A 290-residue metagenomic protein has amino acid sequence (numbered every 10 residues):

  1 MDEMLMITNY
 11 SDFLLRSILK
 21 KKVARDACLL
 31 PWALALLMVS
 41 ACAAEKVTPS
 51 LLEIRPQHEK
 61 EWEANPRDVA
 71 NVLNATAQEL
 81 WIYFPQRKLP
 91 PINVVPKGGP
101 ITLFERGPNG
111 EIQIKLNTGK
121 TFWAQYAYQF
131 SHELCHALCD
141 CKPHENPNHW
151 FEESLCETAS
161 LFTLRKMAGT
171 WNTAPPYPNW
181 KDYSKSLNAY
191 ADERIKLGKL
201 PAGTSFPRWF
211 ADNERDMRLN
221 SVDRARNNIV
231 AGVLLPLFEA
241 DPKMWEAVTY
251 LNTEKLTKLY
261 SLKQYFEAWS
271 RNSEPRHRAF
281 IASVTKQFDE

Functional and structural regions predicted by a protein language model:
M1-A24: N-terminal secretory signal peptides that target proteins for export/translocation
L29-V39: Bacterial N-terminal signal peptides
V39-V47: Bacterial Sec-dependent signal peptides at the C-terminal "C-region" and cleavage site
L52-T121: Auxiliary, metal-adjacent structural segments of Zn-dependent hydrolase domains
I114-Q129, P143-P147: Short pre-active-site segment immediately N-terminal to the catalytic Zn-binding motif
Y128-H144, E157: Active-site recognition of the HExxH zinc-binding catalytic motif
H149-I195: Post-HExxH zinc-binding segment in Zn-dependent metallohydrolases
K199-E290: Pan-zinc metallopeptidase signature
